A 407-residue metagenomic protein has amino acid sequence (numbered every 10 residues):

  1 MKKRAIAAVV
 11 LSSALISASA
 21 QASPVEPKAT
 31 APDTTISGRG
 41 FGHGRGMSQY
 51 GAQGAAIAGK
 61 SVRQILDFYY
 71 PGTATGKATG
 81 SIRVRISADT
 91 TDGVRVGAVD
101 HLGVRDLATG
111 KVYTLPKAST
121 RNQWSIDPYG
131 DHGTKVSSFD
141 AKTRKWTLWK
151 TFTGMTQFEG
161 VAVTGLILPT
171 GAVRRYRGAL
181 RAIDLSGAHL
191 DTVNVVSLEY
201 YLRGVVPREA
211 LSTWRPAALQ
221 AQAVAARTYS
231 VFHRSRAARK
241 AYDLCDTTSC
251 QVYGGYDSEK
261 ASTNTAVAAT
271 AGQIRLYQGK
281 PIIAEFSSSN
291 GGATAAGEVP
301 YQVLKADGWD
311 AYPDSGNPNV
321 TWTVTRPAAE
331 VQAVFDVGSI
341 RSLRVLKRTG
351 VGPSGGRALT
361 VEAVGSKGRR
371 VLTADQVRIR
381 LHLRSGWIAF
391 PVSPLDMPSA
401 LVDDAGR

Functional and structural regions predicted by a protein language model:
K2-R407: Conserved, single-site charged/polar hotspot
